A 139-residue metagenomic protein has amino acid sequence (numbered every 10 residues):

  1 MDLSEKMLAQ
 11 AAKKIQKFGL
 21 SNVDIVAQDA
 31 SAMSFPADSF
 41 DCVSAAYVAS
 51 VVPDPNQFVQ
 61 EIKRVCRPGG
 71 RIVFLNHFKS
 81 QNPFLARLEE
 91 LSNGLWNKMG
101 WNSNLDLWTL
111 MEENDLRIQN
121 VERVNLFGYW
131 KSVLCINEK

Functional and structural regions predicted by a protein language model:
M1-A32: Class I SAM-dependent methyltransferase SAM/SAH-binding core
K6, P53-Q57: Short N-terminal helix/helix-N-cap motif within the alpha/beta-hydrolase-1
V26, S44, V73: Conserved Rossmann-like nucleotide-binding pocket used by diverse enzymes that bind dinucleotide cofactors
Q28-V43: A short acidic, Gly/Pro-enriched loop at the edge of an enzyme's catalytic core that lines a small-molecule cofactor
D41-D54: A short SAM/SAH-binding and catalytic strip from SAM-dependent methyltransferases
N56-P68: A short glycine-rich, Lys/Arg-flanked "PGG" loop and its adjoining helix->strand segment in the class I
V73-W130: C-terminal alpha-helical "lid/dimerization" subdomain adjacent to the S-adenosyl-L-methionine
S132-K139: C-terminal lobe and adjacent flexible extensions of AdoMet/dcAdoMet transferase-like proteins
